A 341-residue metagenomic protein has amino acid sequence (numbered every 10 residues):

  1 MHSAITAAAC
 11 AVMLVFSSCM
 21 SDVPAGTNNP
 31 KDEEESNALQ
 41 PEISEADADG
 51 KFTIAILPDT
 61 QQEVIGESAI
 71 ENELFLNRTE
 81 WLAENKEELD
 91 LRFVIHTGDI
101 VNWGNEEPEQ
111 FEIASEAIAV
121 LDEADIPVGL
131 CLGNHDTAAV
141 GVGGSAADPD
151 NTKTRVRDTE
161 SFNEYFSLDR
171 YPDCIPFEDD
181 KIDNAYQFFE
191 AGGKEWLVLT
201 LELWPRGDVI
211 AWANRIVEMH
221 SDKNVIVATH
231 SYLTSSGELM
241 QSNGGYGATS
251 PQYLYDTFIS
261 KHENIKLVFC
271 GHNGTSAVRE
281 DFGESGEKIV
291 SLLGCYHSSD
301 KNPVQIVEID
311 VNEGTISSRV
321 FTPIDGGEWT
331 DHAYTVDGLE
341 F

Functional and structural regions predicted by a protein language model:
V15-S18: C-terminal motif of bacterial Sec signal peptides marking the signal peptidase cleavage site
M20-V23: Bacterial signal peptide processing site
G26-P108: N-terminal active-site segment of His-dependent metallophosphoesterases
A48, I309-F341: A short C-terminal boundary segment appended to hydrolase-like catalytic domains
K51-V64, G193-W204, A228, V290-C295 (+1 more regions): Active-site-proximal beta-strand elements of phosphoester/diester hydrolases
I56-P58, R92-D99, P127-G133, L201 (+4 more regions): Active-site neighborhood of phospho(di)ester-bond hydrolases with catalytic His/Asp-centered motifs
N105-A211, K261, R279-L293, K301-E308 (+2 more regions): Extended active-site neighborhood of metal-dependent phosphoesterases/phosphodiesterases
G207-A211, E218-I265: Active-site-proximal segments of metal-dependent phosphoesterases and phosphodiesterases across multiple
